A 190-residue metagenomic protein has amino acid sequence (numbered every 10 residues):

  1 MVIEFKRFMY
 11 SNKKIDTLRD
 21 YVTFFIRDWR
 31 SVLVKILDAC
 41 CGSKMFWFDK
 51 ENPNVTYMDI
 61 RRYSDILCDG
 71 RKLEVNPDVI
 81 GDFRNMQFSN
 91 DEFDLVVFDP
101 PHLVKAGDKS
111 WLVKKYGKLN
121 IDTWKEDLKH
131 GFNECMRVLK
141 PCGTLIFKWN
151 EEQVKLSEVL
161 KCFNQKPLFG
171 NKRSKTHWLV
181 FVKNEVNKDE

Functional and structural regions predicted by a protein language model:
V2-E190: Class I S-adenosyl-L-methionine-dependent methyltransferase catalytic core
